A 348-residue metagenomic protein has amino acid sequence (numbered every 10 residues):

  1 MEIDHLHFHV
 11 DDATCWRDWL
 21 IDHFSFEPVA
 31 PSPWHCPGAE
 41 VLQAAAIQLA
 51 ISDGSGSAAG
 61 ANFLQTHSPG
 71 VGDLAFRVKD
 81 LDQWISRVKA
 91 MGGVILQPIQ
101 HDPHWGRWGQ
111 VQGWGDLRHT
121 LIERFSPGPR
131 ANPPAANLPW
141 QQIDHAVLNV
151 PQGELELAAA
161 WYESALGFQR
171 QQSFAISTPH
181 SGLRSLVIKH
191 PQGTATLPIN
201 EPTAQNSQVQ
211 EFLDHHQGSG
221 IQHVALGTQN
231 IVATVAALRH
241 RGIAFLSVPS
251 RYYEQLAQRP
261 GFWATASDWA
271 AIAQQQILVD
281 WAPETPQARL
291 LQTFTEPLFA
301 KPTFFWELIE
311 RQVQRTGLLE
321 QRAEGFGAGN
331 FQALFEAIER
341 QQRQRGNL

Functional and structural regions predicted by a protein language model:
M1-C15, V71-L74, S126-A159, S219-V224 (+4 more regions): N-terminal beta-strand motif that seeds the catalytic metal site of vicinal oxygen chelate
E2-V10, L20, F26, L42 (+11 more regions): Short, structured motif recognition centered on aromatic/hydrophobic residues
H7-L49, A90-M91, P98-D102, Q110-G113 (+5 more regions): Core segments of cupin and vicinal oxygen chelate
P28, S32-G38, G54-V78, D82-W108 (+10 more regions): A cross-kingdom feature marking solvent-exposed beta-strand/loop segments within repeated, beta-rich binding/scaffold
E40-A58, R118, R124-R130: Conserved oxyanion/phosphate-binding beta-strand-loop segments in alpha/beta enzyme cores
D102-L138: Internal, well-ordered alpha/beta segment that forms a basic, Gly-enriched binding/recognition surface
L121-G128, E201-T203, I309-V313: Short beta->alpha transition motifs characteristic of CBS
T285-L290, L298-L348: Long, C-terminal catalytic modules of enzymes
